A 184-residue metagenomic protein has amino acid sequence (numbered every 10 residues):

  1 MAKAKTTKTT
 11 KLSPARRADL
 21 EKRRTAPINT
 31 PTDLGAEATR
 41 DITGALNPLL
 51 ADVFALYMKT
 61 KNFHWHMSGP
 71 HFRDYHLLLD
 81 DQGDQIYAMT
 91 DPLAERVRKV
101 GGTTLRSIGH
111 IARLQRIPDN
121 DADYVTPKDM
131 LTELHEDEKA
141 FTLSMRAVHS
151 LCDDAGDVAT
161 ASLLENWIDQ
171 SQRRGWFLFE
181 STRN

Functional and structural regions predicted by a protein language model:
A2-K8, F72, D84, T104 (+3 more regions): Long, contiguous binding/interaction regions
A2-P31: Acidic, low-complexity proline/glycine-rich segments
K22-N29, Q115-N120, D137, W176-R183: Phosphate/pyrophosphate-binding loop motifs in nucleotide- or prenyl diphosphate-using proteins
P27-L49, P127: Disorder-to-helix initiation segments
D33-D41, L56-D81, V148-A159: Helix-loop segments that flank and shape redox-cofactor active sites
L50, Y57, H64, G83 (+6 more regions): A structural signal for well-ordered alpha-helices, especially hydrophobic packing surfaces of coiled-coils
M67, H71-H110: Conserved alpha-helical segments that form or flank metal/cofactor-binding pockets of metalloenzymes
E95-R96, G109-N166: Acidic/histidine-rich alpha-helical segments that form the ligand environment of transition-metal centers
